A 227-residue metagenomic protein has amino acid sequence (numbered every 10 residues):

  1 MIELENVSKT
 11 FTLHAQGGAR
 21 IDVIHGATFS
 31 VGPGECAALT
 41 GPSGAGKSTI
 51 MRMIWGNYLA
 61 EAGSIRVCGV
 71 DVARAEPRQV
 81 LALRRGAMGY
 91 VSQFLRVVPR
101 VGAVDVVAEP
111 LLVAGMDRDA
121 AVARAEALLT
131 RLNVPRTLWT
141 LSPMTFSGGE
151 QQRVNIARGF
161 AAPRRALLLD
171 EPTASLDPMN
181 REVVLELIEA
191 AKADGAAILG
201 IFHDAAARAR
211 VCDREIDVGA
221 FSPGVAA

Functional and structural regions predicted by a protein language model:
W55: Helix-to-loop junction immediately C-terminal to a conserved catalytic motif
G63-D71: Conserved ABC transporter NBD signature motif
D71, A120-T137: Conserved ABC ATPase "signature" region
V72-G89, A193: ABC ATPase NBD coupling module
F94, V101-L112: Q-loop/switch helix immediately C-terminal to the Walker
S142-F146, E150: Conserved ABC ATPase signature
G159-F160: ABC ATPase C-loop
L167-D170: Catalytic Walker B motif of ABC-type/P-loop ATPase nucleotide-binding domains
